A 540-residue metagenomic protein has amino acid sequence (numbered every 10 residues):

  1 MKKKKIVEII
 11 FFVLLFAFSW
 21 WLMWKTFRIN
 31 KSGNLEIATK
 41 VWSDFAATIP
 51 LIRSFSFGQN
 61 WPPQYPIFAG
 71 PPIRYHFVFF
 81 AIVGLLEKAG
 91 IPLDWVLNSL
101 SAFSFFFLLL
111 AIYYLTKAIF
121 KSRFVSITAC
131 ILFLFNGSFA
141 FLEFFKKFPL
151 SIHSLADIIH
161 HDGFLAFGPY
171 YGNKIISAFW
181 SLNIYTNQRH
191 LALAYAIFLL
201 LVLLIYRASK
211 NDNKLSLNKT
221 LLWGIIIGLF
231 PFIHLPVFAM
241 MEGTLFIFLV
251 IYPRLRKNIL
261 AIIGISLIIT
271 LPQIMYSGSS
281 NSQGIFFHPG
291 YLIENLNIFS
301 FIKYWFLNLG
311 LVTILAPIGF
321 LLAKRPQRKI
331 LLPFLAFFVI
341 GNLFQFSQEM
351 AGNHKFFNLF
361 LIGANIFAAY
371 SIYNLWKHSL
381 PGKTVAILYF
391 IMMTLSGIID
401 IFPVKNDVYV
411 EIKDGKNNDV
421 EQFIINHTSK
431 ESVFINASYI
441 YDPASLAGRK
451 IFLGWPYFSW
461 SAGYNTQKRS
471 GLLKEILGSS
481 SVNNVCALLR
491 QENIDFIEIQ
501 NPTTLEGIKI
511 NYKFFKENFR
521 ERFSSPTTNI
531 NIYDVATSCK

Functional and structural regions predicted by a protein language model:
K2-I6, A208-K219, Y252-A261, A316-L335 (+2 more regions): Membrane-interface helix-loop-helix junctions at transmembrane boundaries of multi-pass membrane enzymes, predominantly
V7-L15, T128-L132, I225, R254-Y276 (+2 more regions): Hydrophobic alpha-helical membrane-interfacial segments at the cytosolic entry of transmembrane helices
F11-L15, A46, N187-L200, Y291-L335 (+3 more regions): Alpha-helical transmembrane segments at the extracellular/periplasmic loop-to-helix junctions of multi-pass membrane
F16-I197, L235-P236, V410: Active-site lumenal/periplasmic loops and adjacent helix-entry segments of GT-C-fold, multi-pass membrane
S43-D44, T48-L51, S56-F57, V250 (+2 more regions): Transmembrane-lumen/periplasm boundary regions of multi-pass, lipid-linked membrane glycan transferases
L182-N187, K219-H234, F246: Membrane-interface alpha helices of multi-pass inner-membrane proteins
L191, S379-K540: Extracytoplasmic
L200-S209, G243-I251, I265, N308-R328 (+3 more regions): Hydrophobic, aromatic-rich transmembrane alpha-helices and their immediate juxtamembrane boundary segments
